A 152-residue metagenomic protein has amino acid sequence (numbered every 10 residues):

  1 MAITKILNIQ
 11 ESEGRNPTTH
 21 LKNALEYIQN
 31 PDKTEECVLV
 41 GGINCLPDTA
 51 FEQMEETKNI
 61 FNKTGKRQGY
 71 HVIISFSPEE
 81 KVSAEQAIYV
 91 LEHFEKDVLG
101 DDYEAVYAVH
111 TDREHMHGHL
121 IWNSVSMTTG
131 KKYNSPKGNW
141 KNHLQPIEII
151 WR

Functional and structural regions predicted by a protein language model:
M1-R152: N-terminal nicking endonuclease/strand-transfer module with a His-rich metal-binding environment and a catalytic Tyr
